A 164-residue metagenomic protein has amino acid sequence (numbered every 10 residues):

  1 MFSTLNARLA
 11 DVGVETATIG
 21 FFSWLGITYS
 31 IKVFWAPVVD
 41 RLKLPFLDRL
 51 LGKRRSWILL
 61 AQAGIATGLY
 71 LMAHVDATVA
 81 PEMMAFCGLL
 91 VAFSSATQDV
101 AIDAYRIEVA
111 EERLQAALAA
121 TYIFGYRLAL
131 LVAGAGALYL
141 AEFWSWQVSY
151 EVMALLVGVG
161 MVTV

Functional and structural regions predicted by a protein language model:
M1-Y29: Helix-loop boundary and gating motifs at the non-cytosolic
I19-P45: Central cavity-lining transmembrane alpha-helices of secondary-active solute carriers, predominantly the Major
T28-W35, A116-A141: Glycine-rich segments within core transmembrane alpha-helices of 12-TM secondary carriers
D40-K43, L47, Y70-H74, L131-E151: Transmembrane alpha-helix termini and helix-breaking/packing motifs in multi-pass membrane transporters
L44-P45, S56-V79: C-terminal ends and interior cores of transmembrane alpha-helices in multi-pass membrane transporters/permeases
L59-A66, V148-V164: Symmetry-related core transmembrane helices of the 12-TM Major Facilitator Superfamily/SLC fold
L90-G125: Cytoplasmic helix-loop-helix junction between adjacent transmembrane helices in 12-TM secondary transporters
